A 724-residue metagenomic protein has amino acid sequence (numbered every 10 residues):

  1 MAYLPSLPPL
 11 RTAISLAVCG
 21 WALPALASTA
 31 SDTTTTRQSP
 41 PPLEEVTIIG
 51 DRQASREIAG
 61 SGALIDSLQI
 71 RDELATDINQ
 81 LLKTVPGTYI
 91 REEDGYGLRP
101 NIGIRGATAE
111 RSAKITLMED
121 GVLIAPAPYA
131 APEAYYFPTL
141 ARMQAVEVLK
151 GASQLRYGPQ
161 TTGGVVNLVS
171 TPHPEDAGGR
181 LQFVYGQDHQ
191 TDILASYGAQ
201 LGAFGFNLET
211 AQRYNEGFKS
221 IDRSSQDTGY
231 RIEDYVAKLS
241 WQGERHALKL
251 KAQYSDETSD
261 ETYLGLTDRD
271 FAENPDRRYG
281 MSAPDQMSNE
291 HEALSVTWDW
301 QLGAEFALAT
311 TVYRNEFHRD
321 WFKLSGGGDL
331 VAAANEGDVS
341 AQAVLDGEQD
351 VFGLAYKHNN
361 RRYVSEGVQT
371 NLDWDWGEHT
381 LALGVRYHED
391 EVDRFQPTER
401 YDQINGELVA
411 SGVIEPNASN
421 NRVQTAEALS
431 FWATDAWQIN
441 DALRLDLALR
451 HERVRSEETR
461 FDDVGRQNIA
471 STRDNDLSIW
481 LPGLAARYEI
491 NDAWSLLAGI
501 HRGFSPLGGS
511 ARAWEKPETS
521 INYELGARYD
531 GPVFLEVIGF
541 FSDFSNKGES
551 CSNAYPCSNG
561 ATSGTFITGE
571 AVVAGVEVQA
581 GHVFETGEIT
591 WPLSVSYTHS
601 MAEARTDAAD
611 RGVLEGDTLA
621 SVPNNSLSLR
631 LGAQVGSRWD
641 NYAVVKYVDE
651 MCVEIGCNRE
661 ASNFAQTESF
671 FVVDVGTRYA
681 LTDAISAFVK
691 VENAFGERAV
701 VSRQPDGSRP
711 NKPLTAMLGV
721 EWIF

Functional and structural regions predicted by a protein language model:
T29, Q438-A448, R453, F541-D543 (+3 more regions): Gram-negative outer-membrane beta-barrel transporters
P42-E73, L98-N101, I115: N-terminal periplasmic "start-of-domain" segments of outer-membrane beta-barrel proteins
D51, N79, K83-V122, P126: Extracytoplasmic beta-strand/coil segments of soluble accessory domains associated with Gram-negative outer-membrane
V122-K150: Short acidic/polar hinge/loop motifs at secondary-structure boundaries that mediate gating or recognition
G178-R180, Y185-Y214, R223-T262, Q286-L302 (+2 more regions): Transmembrane beta-barrel wall of Gram-negative outer-membrane proteins
A247-Q253, N289-D463, R487-E489, E536 (+3 more regions): Face-selective signature of the C-terminal outer-membrane beta-barrel domain
T297-Q301, E305-S325, E489, A493-G499 (+3 more regions): Membrane-embedded beta-barrel scaffold of Gram-negative outer-membrane proteins
Y363, E378-T380, R386-D390, S419-S545 (+4 more regions): Structural signature of Gram-negative outer-membrane beta-barrels, strongest in the C-terminal barrel of TonB-dependent
